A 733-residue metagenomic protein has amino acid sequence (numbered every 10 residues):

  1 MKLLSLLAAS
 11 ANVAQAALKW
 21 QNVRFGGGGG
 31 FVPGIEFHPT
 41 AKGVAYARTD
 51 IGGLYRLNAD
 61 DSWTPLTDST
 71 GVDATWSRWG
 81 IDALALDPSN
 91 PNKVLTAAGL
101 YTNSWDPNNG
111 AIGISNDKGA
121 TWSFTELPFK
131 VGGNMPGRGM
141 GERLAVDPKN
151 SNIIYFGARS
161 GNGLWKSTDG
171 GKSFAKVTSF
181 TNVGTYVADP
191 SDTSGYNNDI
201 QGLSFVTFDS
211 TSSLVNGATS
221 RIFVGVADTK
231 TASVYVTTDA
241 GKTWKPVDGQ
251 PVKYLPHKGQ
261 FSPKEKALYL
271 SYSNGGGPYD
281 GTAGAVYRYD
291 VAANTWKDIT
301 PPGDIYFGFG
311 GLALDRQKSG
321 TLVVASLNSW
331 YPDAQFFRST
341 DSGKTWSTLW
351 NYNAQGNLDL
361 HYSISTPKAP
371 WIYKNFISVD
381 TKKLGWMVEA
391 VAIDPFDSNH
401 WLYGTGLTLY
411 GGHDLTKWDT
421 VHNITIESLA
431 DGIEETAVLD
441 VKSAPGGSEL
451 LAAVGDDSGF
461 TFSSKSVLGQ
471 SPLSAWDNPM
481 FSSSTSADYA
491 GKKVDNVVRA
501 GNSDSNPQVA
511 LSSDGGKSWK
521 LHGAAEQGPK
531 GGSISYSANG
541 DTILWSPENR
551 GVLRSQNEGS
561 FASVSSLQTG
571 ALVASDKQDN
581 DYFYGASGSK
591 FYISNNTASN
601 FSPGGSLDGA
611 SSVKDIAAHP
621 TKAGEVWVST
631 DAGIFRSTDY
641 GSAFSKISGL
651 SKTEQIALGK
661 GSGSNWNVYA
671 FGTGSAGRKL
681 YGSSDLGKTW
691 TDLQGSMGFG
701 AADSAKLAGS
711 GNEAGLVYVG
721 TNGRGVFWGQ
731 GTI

Functional and structural regions predicted by a protein language model:
M1-A16: Fungal secretory targeting signals
A17-R24, V44, T49-A74, Y101 (+15 more regions): Asp-box/BNR beta-propeller loop motif
R24-G52, W386-M387, I393-P395: Beta-strand-rich domains and repeat architectures in extracellular enzymes and scaffolds, especially beta-propellers
G28, S77, G137-R138, D199 (+12 more regions): Conserved loop/turn at the beginning of each blade in beta-propeller domains
G30-G34, R78-A85, G137-L144, P190-F208 (+6 more regions): Signature of short aromatic-glycine-proline-rich micro-motifs recurring in repeat-based ectodomains
P39-A41, L86-P91, P148-N150, S210-A218 (+10 more regions): Residue-level detector of Asp-centered blade-edge/turn motifs that repeat once per structural unit in beta-propeller
R48, A97-G99, G157, G225-A227 (+11 more regions): Residue-level marker for isolated small/hydroxyl-bearing positions within beta-strands of beta-sheet-rich domains
A701-I733: Blade-level signature of beta-propeller repeat domains, shared across WD40, Kelch, NHL, RCC1 and BNR/Asp-box propellers
